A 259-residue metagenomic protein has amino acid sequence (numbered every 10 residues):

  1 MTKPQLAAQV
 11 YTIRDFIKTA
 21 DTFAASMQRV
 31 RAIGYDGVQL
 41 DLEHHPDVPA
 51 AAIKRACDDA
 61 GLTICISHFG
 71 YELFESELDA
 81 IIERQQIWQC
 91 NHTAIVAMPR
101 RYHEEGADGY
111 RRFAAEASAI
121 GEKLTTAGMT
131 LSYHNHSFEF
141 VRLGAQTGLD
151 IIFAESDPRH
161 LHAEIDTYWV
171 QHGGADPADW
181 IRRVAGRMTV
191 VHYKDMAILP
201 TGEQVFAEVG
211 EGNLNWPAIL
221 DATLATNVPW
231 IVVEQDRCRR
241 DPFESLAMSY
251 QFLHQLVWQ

Functional and structural regions predicted by a protein language model:
M1-I33, Q86-Q89, L143-I165, W169-Q259: Histidine-acidic metal/acid-base catalytic patches
A7-D21, S67-E75, H103-G109: Active-site mouth loops of central-metabolism enzymes
T12, Q39-L42, H68, N135: Residue-level recognition of beta-strand->loop/alpha-helix junctions
Q28, H44, D59, T63 (+3 more regions): Active-site acidic/histidine proton-transfer and metal-coordination neighborhood in alpha/beta enzyme cores
G37-D58: Glycine-rich, proline-tolerant flexible connector loops at the mouths of alpha/beta enzymes
Q39, I66, A94, S132 (+3 more regions): Conserved beta-strand positions in the central sheet of alpha/beta enzyme cores
A51-D59, E116-T126, W180, A218-A222: Catalytic-core regions built around general acid/base machinery
